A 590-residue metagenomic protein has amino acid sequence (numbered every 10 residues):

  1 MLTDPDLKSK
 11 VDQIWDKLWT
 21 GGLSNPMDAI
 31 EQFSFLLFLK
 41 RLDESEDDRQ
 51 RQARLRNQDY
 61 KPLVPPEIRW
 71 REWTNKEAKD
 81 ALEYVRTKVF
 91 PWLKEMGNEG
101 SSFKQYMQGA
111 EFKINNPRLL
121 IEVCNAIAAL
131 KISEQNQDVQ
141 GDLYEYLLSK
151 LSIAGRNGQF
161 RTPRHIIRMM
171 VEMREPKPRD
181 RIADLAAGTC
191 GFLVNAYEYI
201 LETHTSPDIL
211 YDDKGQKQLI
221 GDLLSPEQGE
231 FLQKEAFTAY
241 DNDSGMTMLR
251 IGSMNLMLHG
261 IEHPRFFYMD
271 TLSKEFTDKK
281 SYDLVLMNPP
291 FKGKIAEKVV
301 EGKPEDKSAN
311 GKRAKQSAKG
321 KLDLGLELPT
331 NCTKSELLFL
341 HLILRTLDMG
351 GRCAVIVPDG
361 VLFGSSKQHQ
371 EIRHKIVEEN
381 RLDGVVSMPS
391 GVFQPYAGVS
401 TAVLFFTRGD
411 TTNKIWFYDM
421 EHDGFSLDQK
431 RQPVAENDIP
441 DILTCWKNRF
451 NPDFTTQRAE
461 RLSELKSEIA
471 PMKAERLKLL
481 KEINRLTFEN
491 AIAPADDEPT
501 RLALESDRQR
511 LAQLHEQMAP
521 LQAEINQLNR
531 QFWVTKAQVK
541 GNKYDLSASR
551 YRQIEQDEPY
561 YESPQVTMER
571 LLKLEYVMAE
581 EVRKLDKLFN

Functional and structural regions predicted by a protein language model:
M1-P178, P264-S273, S387-G391, N413-E421 (+1 more regions): Non-catalytic, mostly N-terminal accessory regions of nucleic-acid modification and defense proteins
L2, A296-S335, D359-Q368, P389-Y396 (+2 more regions): Short, contiguous acidic/charged loop-to-helix segments that flank catalytic cores in large enzymes
T3, K10, N25-A29, L119 (+9 more regions): Helical mechanochemical/support elements of P-loop NTPase systems and associated helical scaffolds
D4, Q137, E145, D243-R250 (+8 more regions): S-adenosylmethionine
D12, E230-K234, E262-F266, S317-L322 (+5 more regions): Short acidic (Asp/Glu) and glycine-rich catalytic loops that position anionic groups and cofactors
A29, P226, L232, Y240-S244 (+3 more regions): Conserved Class I SAM-dependent methyltransferase catalytic core
Q159-M287, F291-K303, V357-G360, Q368-E379: Conserved S-adenosyl-L-methionine
R352-G364, D383-N437, D441-C445, D453-E460 (+1 more regions): Substrate-binding/catalytic lobe of Class I Rossmann-like enzymes that use SAM or dcSAM, i.e., the mid-to-C-terminal
